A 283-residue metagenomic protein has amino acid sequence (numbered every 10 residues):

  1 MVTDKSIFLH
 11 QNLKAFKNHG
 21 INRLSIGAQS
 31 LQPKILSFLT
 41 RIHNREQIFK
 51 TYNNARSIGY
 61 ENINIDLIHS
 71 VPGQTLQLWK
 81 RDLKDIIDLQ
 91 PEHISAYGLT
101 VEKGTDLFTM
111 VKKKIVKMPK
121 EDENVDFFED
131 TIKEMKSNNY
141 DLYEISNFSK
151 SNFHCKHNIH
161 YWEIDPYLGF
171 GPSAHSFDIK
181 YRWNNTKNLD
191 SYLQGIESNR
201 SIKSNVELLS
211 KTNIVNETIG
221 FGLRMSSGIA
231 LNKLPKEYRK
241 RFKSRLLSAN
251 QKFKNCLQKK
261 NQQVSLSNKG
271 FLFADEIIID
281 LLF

Functional and structural regions predicted by a protein language model:
M1-K240: C-terminal scaffold of the Radical SAM
R239-K252: Short amphipathic alpha-helical interaction segments
F253-Q262: A short, conserved structural fragment
Q263-S267: Minor-groove-contacting beta-hairpin "wing" of winged helix-turn-helix DNA-binding domains
K269-F283: Short, amphipathic alpha-helical interaction segments positioned at domain boundaries
